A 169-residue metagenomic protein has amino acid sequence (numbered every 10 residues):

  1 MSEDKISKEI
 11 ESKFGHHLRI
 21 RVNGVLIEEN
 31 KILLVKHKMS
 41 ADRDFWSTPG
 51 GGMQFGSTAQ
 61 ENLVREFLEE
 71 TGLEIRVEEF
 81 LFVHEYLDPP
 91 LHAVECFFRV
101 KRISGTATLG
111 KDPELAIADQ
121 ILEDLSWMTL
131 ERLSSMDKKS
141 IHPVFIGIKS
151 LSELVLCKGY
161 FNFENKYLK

Functional and structural regions predicted by a protein language model:
M1-N23: Acidic, metal-coordinating catalytic segment for phosphate/diphosphate chemistry, firing primarily on the Nudix
H16-L18, D44, H92-V94: Residue-level preference for beta-strand/loop junctions
E28: A cytosolic small-molecule/anion-sensing beta-strand core signal
K31-E69: Conserved Nudix-box catalytic region and its N-terminal flanking loop in Nudix hydrolases and closely related
D42, H84-Y86: Short, solvent-exposed loop/turn segments at secondary-structure junctions
M53-R76, L87-K139: Unchanged
E78-F82: Conserved S-adenosyl-L-methionine
L115-K169: Nudix hydrolase/Nudix homology domain
